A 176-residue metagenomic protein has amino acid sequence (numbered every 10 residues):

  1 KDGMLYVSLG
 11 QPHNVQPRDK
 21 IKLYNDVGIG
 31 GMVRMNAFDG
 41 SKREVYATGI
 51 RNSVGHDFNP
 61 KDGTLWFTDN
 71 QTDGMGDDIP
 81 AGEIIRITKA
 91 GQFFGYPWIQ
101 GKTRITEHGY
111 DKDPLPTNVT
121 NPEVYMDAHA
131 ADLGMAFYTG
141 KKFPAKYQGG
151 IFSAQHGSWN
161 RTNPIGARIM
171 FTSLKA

Functional and structural regions predicted by a protein language model:
K1-G3, I84: Short amphipathic alpha-helices and their capping/turn segments at secondary-structure boundaries
G3-M4, G63: Loop/turn elements at helix/coil->beta-strand transitions in domains of secreted/extracellular proteins
Y6-L9: A conserved catalytic-loop motif detector
Q11-D19, D26-E44, R51-N52, D57-A176: Beta-propeller domain segments
